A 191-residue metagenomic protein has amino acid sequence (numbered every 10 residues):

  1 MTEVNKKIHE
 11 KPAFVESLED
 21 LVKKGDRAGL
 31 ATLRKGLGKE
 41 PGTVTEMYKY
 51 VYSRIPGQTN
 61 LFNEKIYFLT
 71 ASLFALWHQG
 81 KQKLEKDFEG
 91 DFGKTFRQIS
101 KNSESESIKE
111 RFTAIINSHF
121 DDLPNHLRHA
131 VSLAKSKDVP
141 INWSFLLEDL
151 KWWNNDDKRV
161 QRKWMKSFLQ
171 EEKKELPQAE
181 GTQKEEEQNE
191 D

Functional and structural regions predicted by a protein language model:
M1-T2: Interaction-prone helical segments in low-complexity regions
I8-E10: Basic, helix-rich extramembrane segments
A13-E16, D20-L69, Q79-D191: Basic, alpha-helical nucleic-acid-binding regions used in initiation and control of genome expression
